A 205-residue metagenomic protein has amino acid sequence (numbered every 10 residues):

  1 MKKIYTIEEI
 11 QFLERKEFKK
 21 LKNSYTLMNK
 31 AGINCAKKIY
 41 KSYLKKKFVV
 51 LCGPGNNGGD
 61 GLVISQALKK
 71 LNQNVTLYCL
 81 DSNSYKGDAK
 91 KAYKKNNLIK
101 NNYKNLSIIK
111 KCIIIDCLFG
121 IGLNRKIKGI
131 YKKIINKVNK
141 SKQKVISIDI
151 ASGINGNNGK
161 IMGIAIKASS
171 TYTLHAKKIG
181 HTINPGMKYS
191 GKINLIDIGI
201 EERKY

Functional and structural regions predicted by a protein language model:
M1-K45, G199-Y205: Positively charged, low-complexity intrinsically disordered leader regions
K2-Y5, K111-Y205: YjeF_N-associated NAD(P)HX repair module
K3-I10, S24-G32, G61, Y85-A89 (+3 more regions): Generic structural signal for well-ordered, non-membrane alpha-helical segments in soluble metabolic enzymes
L13-K20, K38, S42, L71 (+5 more regions): Change "in soluble alpha/beta enzymes" to "in soluble alpha/beta proteins
K37-G120, K126-S147: Nucleotide and nucleotide-moiety/phosphate-recognizing core
